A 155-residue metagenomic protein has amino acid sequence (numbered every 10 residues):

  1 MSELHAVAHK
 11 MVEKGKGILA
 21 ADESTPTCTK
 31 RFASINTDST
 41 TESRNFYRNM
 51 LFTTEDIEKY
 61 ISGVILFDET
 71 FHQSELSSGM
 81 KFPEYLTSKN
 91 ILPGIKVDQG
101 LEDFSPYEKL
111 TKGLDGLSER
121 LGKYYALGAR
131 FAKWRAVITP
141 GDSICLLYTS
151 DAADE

Functional and structural regions predicted by a protein language model:
M1-L127, P140: Alpha/beta catalytic barrel-like cores
L127-R135: A short mid-domain helix/strand-loop element embedded in enzyme catalytic domains that forms or borders the active-site
R135-L147: Active-site-proximal beta-alpha loop/turn segments in soluble metabolic enzymes
Y148-A153: Conserved small/polar residues in nucleotide/adenosyl-binding loops
